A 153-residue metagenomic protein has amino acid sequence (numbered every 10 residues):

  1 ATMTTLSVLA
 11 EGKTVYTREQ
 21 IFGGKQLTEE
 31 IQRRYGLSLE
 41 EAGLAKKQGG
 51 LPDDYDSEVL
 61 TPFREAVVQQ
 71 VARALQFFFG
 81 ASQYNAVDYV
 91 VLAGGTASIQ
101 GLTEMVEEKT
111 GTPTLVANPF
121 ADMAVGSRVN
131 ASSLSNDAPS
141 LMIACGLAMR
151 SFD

Functional and structural regions predicted by a protein language model:
A1-D153: Hydrophobic/aromatic-enriched cytosolic interaction surfaces used to assemble or bind macromolecules
